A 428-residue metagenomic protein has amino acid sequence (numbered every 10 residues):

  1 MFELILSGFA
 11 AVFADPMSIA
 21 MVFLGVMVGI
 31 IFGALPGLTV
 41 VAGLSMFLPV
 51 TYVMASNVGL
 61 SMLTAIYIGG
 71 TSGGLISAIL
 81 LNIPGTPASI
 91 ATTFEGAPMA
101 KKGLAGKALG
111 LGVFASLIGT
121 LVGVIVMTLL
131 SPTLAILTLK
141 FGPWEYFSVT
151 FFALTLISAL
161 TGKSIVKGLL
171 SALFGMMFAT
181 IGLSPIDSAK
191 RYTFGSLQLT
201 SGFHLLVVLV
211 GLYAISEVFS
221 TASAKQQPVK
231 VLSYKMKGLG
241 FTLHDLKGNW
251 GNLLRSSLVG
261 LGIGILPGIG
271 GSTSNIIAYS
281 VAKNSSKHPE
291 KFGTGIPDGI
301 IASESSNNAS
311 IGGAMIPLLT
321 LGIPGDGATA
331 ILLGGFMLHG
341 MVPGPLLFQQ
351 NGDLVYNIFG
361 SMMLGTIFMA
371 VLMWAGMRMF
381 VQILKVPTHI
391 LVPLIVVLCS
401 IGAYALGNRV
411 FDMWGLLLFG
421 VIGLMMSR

Functional and structural regions predicted by a protein language model:
M1-N57, P132, K190-I296, V381-Q382 (+1 more regions): Helix-loop-helix hairpins and the membrane-proximal interhelical loops of multi-pass alpha-helical transport proteins
V26-V40, G70-N82, I157-G162, L258-I269 (+3 more regions): Transmembrane alpha-helix interface/packing and boundary motifs in multi-pass membrane proteins, characterized by
I31-V41, I79-I90, V122-V126, I263-S272 (+4 more regions): Short helix-coil transition sites and intra-membrane helix breaks within transmembrane domains of multi-pass
V40-V50, L63, A78-P98, L129 (+5 more regions): Re-entrant/interfacial helical elements at transmembrane boundaries that shape and gate the permeation pathway
M46, L80-K107, T133, Y234 (+3 more regions): Flexible loop linkers connecting adjacent transmembrane helices in multi-pass alpha-helical membrane transporters
N57-S61, P98-A115, S286-I300, I323 (+1 more regions): Membrane-interface alpha-helices at helix entry/exit sites of multi-pass transporters
Y67-A78, I296-L321, G325, P343-L372: A structural-propensity feature for long, helix-poor, extended segments
G110-S223, L338-R428: Membrane-embedded alpha-helical modules
